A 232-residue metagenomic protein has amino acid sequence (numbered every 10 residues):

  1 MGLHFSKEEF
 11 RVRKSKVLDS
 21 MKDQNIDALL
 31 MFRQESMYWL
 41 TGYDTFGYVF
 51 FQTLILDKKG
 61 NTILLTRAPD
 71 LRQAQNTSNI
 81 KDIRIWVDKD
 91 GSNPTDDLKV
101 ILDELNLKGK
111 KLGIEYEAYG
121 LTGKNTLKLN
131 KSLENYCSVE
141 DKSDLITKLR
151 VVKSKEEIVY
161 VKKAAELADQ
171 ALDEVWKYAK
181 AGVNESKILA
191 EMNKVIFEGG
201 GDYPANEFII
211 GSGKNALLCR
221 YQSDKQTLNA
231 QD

Functional and structural regions predicted by a protein language model:
M1-Q170: A composition/biophysics-driven feature that prefers long, compositionally simple stretches
M21, A179, I196: Hydrophobic pocket-lining residues that define ligand/cofactor binding sites across diverse proteins
M37-Y48, L133, K142-K148, V152 (+1 more regions): Short catalytic-site patches enriched in acidic/histidine residues that coordinate or position cofactors/metals
A168-L172, D202-Y203: Short, structured loop/turn "capping" segments at alpha-beta junctions
W176-V183: C-terminal helix-coil-helix/basic helical segment that borders enzyme active sites and/or dimer interfaces and provides
